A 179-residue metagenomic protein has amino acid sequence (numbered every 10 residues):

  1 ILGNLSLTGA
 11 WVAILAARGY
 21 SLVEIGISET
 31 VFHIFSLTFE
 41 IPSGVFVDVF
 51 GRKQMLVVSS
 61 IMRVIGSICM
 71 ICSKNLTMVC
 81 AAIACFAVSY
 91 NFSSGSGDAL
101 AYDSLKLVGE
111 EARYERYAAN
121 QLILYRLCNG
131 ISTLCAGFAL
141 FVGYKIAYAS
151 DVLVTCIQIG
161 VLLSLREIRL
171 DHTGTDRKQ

Functional and structural regions predicted by a protein language model:
I1-T38, R63: Helix-loop boundary and gating motifs at the non-cytosolic
V12, A17, M70-C72, N129-S150 (+1 more regions): Transmembrane alpha-helix termini and helix-breaking/packing motifs in multi-pass membrane transporters
H33-I41, R126-G130: Residue-level signature of mid-helix packing/kink "hotspots" within the transmembrane helices of 12-pass Major
T38-G51, L140: Helix-to-loop junctions at the C-terminal end of transmembrane segments in multipass secondary transporters
I61-N75, C80: C-terminal ends and interior cores of transmembrane alpha-helices in multi-pass membrane transporters/permeases
A84-Y125: Cytoplasmic helix-loop-helix junction between adjacent transmembrane helices in 12-TM secondary transporters
Y144, D151-D176: Helix-loop junctions on the cytosolic side of multi-pass membrane transporters, especially the intracellular loop
